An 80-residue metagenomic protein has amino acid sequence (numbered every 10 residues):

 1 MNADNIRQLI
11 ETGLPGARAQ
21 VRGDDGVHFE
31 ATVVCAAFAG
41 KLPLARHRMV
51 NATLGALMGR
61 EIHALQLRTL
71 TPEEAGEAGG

Functional and structural regions predicted by a protein language model:
M1-G26: N-terminal first-folded block
I6, V21, V33-V34, V50 (+1 more regions): Hydrophobic aliphatic residue packing
A17, D25-F29, E61-L65: A generic structural signal for short beta-strands and their flanking turns/coil linkers
D24, V34, R68-P72: Short loop/turn motifs enriched for small/polar and acidic residues
D25, C35-A37, L54: Short, well-ordered turn and helix-capping elements at secondary-structure junctions
T32-A45: A short interface-forming secondary-structure element
L44, R48-G80: C-terminal structural segments of small proteins and small subunits
